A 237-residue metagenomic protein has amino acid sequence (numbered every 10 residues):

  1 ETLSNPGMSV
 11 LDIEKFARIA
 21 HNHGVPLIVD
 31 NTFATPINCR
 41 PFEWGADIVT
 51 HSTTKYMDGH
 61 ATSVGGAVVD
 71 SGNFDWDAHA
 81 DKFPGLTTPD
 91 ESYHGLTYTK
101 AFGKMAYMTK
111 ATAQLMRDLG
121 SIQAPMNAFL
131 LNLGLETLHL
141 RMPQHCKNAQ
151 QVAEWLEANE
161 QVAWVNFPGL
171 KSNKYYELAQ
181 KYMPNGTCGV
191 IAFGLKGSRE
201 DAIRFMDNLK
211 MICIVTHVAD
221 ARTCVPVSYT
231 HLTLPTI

Functional and structural regions predicted by a protein language model:
T2-A158, N166: Conserved PLP-enzyme active-site core in the AAT-like
A17-R18, V68-D70, L86-T88, M183-G186 (+2 more regions): Short, low-complexity, polar/charged sequence segments that are solvent-exposed and flexible
D70-G72, L195-G197, T236: Non-catalytic surface loops within mature trypsin-like serine protease
D118-I122, M126-N127, L133, T137 (+4 more regions): Conserved small-domain helix->loop->beta segment predominantly found in fold-type I
P226-S228: Acidic, proline/serine/threonine- and glycine-rich low-complexity intrinsically disordered segments
T230-T236: Conserved small/polar residues in nucleotide/adenosyl-binding loops
